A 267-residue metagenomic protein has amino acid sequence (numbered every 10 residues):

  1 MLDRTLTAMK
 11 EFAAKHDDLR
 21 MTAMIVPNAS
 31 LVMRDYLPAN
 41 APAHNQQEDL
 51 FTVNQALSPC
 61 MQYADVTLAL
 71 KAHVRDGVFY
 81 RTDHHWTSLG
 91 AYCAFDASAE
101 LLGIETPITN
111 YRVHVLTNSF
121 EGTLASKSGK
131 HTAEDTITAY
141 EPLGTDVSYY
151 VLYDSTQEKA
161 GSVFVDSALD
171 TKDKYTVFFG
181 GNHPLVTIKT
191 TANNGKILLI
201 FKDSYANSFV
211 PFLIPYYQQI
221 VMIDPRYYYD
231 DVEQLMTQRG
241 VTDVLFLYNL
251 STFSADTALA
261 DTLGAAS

Functional and structural regions predicted by a protein language model:
M1-S267: Extracellular glycan-modifying ectodomains
